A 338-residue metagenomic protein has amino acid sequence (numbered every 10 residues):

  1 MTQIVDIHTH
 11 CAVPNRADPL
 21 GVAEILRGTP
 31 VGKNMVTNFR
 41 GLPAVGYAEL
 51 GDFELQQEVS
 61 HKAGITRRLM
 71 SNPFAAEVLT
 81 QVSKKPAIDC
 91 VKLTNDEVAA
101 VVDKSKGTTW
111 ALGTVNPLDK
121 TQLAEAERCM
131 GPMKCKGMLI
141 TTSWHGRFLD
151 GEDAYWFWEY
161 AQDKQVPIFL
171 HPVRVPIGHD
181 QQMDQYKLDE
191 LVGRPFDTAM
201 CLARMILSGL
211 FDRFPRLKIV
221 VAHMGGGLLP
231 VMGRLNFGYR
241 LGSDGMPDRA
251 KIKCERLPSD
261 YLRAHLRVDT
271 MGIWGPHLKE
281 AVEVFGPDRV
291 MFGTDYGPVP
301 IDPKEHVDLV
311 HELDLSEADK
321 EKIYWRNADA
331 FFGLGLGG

Functional and structural regions predicted by a protein language model:
T2-I7, P14-R67, D96-D103, A124-R128 (+5 more regions): Mid-to-C-terminal alpha-helical segments outside catalytic/metal-binding sites
H8-P14, H171, H223: Histidine-centered divalent metal-coordination motifs
Y47, Q56-L93, E97-N116: Short, well-structured secondary-structure segments
A48-D52, C90-E97, T121, L149 (+4 more regions): Soluble or luminal CAZymes and related metallo-dependent hydrolases
P73, P117-L118, P172-G178, Y296-P298: Short glycine-enriched loops at secondary-structure junctions
E77-T80, I177-Q185, D302-P303: Short acidic/His/Gly/Ser-rich catalytic and metal-binding motifs that mark active-site loops of diverse hydrolases
K85, A100-E159: Long, hydrophobic, well-ordered secondary-structure blocks that form the structural core and pocket-lining surfaces
G131-F285, R289: Catalytic pocket-lining loop regions of alpha/beta-barrel enzymes, especially the amidohydrolase/enolase/GH5 lineages
